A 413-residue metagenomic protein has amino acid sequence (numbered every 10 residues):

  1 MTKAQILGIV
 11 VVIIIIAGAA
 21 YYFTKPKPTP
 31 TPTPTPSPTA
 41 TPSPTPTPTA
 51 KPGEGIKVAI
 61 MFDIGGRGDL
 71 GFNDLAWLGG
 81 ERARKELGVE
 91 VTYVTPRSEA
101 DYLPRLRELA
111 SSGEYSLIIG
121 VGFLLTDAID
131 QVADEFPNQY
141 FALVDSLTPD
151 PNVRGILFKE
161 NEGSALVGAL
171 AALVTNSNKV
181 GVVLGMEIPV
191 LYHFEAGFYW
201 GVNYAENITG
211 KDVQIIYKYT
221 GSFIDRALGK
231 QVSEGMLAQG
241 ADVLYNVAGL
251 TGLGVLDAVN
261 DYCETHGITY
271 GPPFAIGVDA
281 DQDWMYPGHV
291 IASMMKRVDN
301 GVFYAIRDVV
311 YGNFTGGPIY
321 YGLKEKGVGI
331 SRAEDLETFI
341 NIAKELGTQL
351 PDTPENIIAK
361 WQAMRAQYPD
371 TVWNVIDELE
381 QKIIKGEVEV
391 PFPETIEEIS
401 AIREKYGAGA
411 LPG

Functional and structural regions predicted by a protein language model:
M1-P52: Secretory targeting signatures
P42-G413: A residue-level marker of the well-folded mature domains of exported/periplasmic proteins
